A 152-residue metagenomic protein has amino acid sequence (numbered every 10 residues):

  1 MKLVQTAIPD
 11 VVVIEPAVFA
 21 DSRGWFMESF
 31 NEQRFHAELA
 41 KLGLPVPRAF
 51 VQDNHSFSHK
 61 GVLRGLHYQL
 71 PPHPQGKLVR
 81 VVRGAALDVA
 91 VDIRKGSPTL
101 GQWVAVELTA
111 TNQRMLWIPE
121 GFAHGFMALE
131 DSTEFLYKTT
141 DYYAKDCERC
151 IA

Functional and structural regions predicted by a protein language model:
M1-T111, E130-S132, T139-A152: Non-catalytic, conserved peripheral segments adjacent to functional cores
L108-E130: Conserved metal-binding segment of the jelly-roll/cupin
A123, F135-K138: A short beta-strand-loop-alpha-helix capping motif that often carries His-Thr
